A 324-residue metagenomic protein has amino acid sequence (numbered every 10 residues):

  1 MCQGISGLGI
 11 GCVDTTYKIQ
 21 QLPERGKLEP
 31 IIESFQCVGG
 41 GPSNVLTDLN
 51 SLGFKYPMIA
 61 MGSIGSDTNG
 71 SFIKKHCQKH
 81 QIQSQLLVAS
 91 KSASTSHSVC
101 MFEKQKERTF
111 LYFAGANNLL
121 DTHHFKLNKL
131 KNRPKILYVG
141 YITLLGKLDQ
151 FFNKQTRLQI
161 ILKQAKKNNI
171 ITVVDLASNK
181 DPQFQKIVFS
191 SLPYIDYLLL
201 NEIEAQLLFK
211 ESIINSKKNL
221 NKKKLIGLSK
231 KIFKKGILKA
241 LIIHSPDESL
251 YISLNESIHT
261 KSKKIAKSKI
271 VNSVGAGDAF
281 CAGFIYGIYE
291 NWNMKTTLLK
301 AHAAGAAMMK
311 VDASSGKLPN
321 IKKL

Functional and structural regions predicted by a protein language model:
M1-K79, K269-S273: Glycine-rich phosphate/adenosyl-contacting loop at the front of the ribokinase-like
M1-V13, S71-A89, M101-H259, K263 (+1 more regions): Ribokinase/PfkB-type carbohydrate-kinase core domain
L22-I31, I214-S216, T260-I265: Short glycine/proline- and charge-enriched loop/turn segments that cap or connect secondary-structure elements
L49, N201, G277: Short, conserved phosphate/pyrophosphate- and ester-handling motifs at nucleotide-, phospho-/glycolipid
G53, S212, I288: Active-site catalytic pocket residues across diverse enzymes, especially alpha/beta-hydrolases
S90-S94: A gly/proline- and charged-residue-enriched helix-loop-helix capping module
K235-A240, K264-L324: Conserved post-catalytic alpha-helical subdomain immediately downstream of the catalytic base and nucleotide-binding
